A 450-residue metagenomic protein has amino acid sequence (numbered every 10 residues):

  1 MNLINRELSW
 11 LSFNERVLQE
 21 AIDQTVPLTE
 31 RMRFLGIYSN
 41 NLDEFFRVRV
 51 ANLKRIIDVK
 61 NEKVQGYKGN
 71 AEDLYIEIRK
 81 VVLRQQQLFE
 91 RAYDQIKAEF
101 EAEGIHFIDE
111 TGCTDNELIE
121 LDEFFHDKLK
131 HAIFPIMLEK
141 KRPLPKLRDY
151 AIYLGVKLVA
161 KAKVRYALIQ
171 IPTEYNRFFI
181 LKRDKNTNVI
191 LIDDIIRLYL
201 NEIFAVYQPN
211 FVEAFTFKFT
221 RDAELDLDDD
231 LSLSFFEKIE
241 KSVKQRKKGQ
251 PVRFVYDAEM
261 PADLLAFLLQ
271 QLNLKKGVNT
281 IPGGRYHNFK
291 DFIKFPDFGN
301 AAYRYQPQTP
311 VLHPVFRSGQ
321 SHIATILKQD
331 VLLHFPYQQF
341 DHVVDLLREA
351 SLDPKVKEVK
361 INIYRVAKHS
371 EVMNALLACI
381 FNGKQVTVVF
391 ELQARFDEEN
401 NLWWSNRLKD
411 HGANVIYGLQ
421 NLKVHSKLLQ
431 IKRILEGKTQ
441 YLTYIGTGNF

Functional and structural regions predicted by a protein language model:
M1-F450: N-terminal localization/anchoring segments of enzymes in phospholipid and broader phosphate metabolism
